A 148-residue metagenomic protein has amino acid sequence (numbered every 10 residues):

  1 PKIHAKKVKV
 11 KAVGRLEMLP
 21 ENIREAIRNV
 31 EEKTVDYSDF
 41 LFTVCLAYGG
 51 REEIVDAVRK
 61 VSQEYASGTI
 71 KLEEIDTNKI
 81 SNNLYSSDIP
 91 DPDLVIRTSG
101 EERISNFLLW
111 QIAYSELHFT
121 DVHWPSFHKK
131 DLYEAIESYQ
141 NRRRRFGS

Functional and structural regions predicted by a protein language model:
P1-S148: Flexible, compositionally biased loop and terminal segments
